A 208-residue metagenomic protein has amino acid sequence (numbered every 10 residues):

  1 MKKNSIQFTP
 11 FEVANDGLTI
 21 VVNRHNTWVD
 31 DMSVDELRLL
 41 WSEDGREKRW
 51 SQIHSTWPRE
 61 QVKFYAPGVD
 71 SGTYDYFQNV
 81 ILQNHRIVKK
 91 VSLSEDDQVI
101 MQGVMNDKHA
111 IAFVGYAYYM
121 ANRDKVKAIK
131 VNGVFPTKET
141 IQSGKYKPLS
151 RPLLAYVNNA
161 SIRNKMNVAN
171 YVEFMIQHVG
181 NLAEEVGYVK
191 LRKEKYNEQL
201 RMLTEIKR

Functional and structural regions predicted by a protein language model:
M1-R208: Exported/periplasmic ABC-transporter solute-binding proteins
